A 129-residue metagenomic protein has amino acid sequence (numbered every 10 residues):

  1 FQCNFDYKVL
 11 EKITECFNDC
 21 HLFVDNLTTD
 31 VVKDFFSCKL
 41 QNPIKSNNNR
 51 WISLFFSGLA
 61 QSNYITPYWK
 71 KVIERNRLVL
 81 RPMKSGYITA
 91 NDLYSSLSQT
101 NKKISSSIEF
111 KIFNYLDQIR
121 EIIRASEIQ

Functional and structural regions predicted by a protein language model:
F1-Q129: Flexible coil/loop and intrinsically disordered linker positions at secondary-structure junctions
